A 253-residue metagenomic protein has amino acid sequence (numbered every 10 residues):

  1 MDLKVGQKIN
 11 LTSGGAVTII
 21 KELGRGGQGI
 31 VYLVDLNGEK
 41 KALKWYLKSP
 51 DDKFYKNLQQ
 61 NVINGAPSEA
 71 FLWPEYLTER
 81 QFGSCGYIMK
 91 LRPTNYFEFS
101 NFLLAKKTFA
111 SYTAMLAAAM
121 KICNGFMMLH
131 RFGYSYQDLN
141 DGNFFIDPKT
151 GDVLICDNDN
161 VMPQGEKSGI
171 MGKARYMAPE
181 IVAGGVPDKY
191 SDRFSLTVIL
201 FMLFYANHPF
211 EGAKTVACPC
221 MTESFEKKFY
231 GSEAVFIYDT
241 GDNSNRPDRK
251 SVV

Functional and structural regions predicted by a protein language model:
D2-N37: ATP-binding glycine-rich phosphate-binding loop
Y46-A70: The N-lobe alphaC helix and its flanking beta3-alphaC-beta4 segment of protein kinase-like domains, centered on
L72-A118: Conserved structural core of kinase catalytic domains
F126, H130-P148: Catalytic-loop of the protein kinase fold
K167-I181: Conserved activation segment of eukaryotic-like protein kinases, specifically the C-terminal portion of the activation
D192: Conserved catalytic-loop aspartate of Hanks-type protein kinases
L200-R249: Conserved C-lobe activation region of Hanks-type protein kinase-like domains
V252-V253: Conserved small/polar residues in nucleotide/adenosyl-binding loops
